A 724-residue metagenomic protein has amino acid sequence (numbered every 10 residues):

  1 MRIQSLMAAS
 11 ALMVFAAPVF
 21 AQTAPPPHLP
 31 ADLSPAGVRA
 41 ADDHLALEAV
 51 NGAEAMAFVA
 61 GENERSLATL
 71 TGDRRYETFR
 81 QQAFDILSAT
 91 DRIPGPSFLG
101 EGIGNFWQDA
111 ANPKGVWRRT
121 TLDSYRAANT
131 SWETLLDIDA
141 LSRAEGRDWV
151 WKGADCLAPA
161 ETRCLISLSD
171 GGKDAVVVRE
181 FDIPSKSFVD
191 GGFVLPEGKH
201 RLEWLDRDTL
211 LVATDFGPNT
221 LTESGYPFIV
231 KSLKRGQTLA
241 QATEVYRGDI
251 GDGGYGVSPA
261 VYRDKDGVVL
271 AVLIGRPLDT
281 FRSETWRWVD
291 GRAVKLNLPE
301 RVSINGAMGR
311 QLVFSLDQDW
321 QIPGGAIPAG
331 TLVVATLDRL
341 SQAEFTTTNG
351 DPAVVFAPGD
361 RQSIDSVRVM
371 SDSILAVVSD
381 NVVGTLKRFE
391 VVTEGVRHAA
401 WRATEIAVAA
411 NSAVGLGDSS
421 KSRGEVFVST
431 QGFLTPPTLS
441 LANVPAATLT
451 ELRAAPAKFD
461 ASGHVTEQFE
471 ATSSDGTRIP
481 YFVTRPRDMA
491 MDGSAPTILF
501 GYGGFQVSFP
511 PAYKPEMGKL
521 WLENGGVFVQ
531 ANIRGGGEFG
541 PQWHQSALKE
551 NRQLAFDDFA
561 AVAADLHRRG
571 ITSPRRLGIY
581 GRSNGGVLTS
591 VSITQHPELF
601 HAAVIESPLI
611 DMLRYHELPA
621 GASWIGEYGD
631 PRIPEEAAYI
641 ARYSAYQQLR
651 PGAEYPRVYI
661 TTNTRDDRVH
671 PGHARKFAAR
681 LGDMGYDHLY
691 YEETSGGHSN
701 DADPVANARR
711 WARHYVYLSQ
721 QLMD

Functional and structural regions predicted by a protein language model:
M1-Q4: Positively charged n-region of N-terminal signal peptides that target proteins for export
M7-F15, V19-P437, L441-P445, P515 (+1 more regions): Beta-propeller folds
S124-A128, G171-K173, I183-S187, L205 (+11 more regions): Secondary-structure transition/capping motifs at alpha-helix termini and the adjoining loop/turn into the next element
L136-A160, S167-K173, P184-G192, A409 (+6 more regions): Cap/lid segment of the alpha/beta-hydrolase catalytic domain
S167, F181, A213, L233 (+24 more regions): Generic beta-strand/beta-sheet core signal
D360-V382, V428, G432, A471-P480 (+8 more regions): C-terminal substrate/ligand-recognition segments
M517, E523, Q530-D724: Active-site-proximal cap/loop segments of hydrolase catalytic domains
